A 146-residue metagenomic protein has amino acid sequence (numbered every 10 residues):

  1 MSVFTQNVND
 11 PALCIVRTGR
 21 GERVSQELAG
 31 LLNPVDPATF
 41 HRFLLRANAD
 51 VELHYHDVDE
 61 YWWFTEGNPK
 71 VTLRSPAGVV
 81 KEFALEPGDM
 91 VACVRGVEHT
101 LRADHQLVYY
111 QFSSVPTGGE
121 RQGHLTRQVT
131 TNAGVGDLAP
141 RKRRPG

Functional and structural regions predicted by a protein language model:
M1-R42, E52, F83-E86, R127-G146: A short, N-terminal "cap"/entry segment at the start of jelly-roll beta-barrel domains of the cupin/DSBH fold
S2, F43, S75, V79 (+1 more regions): Double-stranded beta-helix
P37-T39, V58, Q106: A structure-centric signal for secondary-structure junctions around beta-strands
F40-L44, Y61, E82, M90-A92: Conserved hydrophobic/aromatic beta-strand scaffold that supports enzyme active sites
L44-L45, H56-V71, S75, F112: Short, conserved beta-strand element in jelly-roll/cupin
V51-L53, V71-T72, C93, E98-D104 (+1 more regions): Short beta-strand His + acidic residue motifs that chelate non-heme Fe in jelly-roll/DSBH and cupin folds
S75-R95: Short acidic-glycine-tyrosine-enriched beta hairpin
